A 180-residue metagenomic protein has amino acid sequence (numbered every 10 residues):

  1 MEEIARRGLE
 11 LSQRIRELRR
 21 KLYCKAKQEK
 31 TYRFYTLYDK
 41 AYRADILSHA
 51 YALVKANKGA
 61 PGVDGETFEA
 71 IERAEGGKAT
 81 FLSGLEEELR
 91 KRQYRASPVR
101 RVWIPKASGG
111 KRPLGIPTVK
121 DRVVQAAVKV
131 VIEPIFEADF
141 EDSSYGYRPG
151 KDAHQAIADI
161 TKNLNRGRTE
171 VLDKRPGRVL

Functional and structural regions predicted by a protein language model:
M1-A74: Non-catalytic, polymerase-adjacent accessory regions of viral genome-replication enzymes
F34-Y38, H49-K55, V63-A70, E87 (+3 more regions): Short coil/turn segments at secondary-structure boundaries
K40, E72-A74, Y94, I116-V119 (+1 more regions): Conserved, non-catalytic sequence blocks in retroelement Pol enzymes and Pol-derived host proteins
I46, A60, E72-P98: Amphipathic alpha-helical blocks
Y51-K55, E86, K129-E137, A158-N165: Amphipathic, well-packed alpha-helical segments that form the structural scaffold of globular domains
A60-T67, G115-I116, H154-L180: Conserved catalytic palm subdomain of right-hand nucleotidyl-transferase polymerases, strongest for RNA-directed enzymes
I104-P105, G109-K111: Alpha-helical transmembrane segments and immediately membrane-proximal extracytoplasmic
K111-F140: Conserved pre-motif C helix in the palm subdomain of viral-like polymerases
